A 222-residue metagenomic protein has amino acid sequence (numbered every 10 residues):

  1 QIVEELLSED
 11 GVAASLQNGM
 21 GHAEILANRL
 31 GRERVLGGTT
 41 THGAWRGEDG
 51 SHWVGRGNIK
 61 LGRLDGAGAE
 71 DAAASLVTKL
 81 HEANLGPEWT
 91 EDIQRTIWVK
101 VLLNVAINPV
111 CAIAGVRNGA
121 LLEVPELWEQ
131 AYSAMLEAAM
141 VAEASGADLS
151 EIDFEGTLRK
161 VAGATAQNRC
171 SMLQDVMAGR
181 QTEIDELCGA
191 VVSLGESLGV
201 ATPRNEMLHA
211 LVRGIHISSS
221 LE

Functional and structural regions predicted by a protein language model:
Q1-G50: Rossmann-like NAD(P)(H) cofactor-binding subdomain of soluble oxidoreductases
V3, V99, L103-A106, R169 (+1 more regions): Alpha-helical structural signal
E5-L6, N28-R34, D49-L103, V110-E151: Internal alpha-helical scaffold of NAD(P)-dependent oxidoreductase catalytic cores
Q17, V35-L36, G55, K60 (+2 more regions): Short glycine/serine/threonine-biased micro-segments
M20, T39-A44, D65, I93-I97 (+2 more regions): Glycine-rich beta-alpha junction loops
T78-E82, Y132-E222: NAD(P)-dependent Rossmann-like dehydrogenase/reductase catalytic/cofactor-binding core
P109-A120, L198-A201, S220-E222: Short helix-capping/linker segments at secondary-structure and domain boundaries
